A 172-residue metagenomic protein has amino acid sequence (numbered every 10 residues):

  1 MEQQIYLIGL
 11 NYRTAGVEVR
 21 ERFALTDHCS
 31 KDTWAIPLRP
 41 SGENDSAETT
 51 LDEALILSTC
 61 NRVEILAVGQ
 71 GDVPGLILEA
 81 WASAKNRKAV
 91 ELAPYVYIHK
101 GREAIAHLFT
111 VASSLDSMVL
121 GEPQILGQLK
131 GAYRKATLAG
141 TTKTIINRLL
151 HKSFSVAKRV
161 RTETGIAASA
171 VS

Functional and structural regions predicted by a protein language model:
M1-S117: A glycine-rich (often HGG/GG-containing) alpha/beta subdomain
E91-S172: Glycine/serine-rich phosphate-binding loop and adjoining beta1-alpha1 elements at the start of nucleotide-handling
